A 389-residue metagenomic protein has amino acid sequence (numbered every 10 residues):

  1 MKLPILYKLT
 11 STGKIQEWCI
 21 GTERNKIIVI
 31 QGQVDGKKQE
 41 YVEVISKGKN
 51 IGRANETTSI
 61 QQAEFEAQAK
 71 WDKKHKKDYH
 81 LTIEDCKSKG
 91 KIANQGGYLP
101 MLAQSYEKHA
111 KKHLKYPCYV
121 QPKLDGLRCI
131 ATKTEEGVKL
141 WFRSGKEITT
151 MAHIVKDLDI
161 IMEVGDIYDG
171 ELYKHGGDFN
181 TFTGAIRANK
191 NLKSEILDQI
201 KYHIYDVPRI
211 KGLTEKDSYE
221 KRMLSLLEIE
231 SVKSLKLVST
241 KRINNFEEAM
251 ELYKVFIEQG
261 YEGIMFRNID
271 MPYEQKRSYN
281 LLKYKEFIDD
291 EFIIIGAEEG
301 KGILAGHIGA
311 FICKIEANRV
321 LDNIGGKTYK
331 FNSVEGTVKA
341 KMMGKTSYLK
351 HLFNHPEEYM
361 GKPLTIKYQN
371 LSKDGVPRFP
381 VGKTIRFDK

Functional and structural regions predicted by a protein language model:
K2-Q62, E66, C129-A131, E135-G170 (+1 more regions): Classical nucleotidyltransferase
T12-Q16, T22-K26, V34, T57 (+3 more regions): Covalent nucleotidyltransferase
K49-E56, E215, S239-R242: Short histidine-centered catalytic/ligand-binding loop motif
G52-G96: Long, basic N-terminal domains or extensions that often function in RNA/ssDNA interaction or organelle/cellular
K77-G96, S239-I288: Amphipathic alpha-helical
T82-P122: Charged, flexible boundary elements
G170-K174, I204-K211, S239-R242, N268-D270 (+2 more regions): Short, structured patches in soluble enzyme cores that scaffold and shape functional sites
I186-N191, A249-Y253, R277-L281, G296-G300: Glycine-rich, charged/polar anion/phosphate-binding loops that engage phosphate groups from diverse ligands
